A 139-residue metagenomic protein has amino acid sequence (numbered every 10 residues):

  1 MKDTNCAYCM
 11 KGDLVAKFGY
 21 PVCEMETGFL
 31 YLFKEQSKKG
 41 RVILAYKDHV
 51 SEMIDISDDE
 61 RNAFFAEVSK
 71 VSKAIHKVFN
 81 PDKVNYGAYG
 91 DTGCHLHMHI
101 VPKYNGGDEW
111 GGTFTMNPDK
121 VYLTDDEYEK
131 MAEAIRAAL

Functional and structural regions predicted by a protein language model:
M1-L139: HIT superfamily nucleotide-processing domains
